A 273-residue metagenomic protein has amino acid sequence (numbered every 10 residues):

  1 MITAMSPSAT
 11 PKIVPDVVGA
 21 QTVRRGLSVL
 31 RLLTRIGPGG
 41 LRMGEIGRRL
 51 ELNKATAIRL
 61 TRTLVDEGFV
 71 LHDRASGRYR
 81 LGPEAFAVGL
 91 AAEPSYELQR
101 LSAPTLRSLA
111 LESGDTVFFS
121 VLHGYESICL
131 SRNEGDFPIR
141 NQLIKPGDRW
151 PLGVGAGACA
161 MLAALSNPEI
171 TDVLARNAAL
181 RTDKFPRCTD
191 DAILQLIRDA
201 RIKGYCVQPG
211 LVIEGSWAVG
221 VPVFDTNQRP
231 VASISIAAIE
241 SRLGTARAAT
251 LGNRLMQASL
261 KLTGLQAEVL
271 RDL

Functional and structural regions predicted by a protein language model:
I2-A9, P138-V212: Short, solvent-exposed recognition segments
I2-R100, L260, G264-E268: N-terminal helix-turn-helix
G19-V23, M43, R78, S95 (+7 more regions): Short, structured helix-loop boundary elements
L50, A85, L106, G204 (+2 more regions): Short amphipathic alpha-helical/adjacent loop interface patches that line ligand and macromolecule-binding sites
S76-R176: Amphipathic alpha-helical effector-binding/dimerization core of metabolite-sensing transcriptional regulators
F185-S259: Extended hydrophobic
R271-L273: Signal-transducing coiled-coil/dimerization helices and immediately adjacent hinge/linker segments that couple sensory
